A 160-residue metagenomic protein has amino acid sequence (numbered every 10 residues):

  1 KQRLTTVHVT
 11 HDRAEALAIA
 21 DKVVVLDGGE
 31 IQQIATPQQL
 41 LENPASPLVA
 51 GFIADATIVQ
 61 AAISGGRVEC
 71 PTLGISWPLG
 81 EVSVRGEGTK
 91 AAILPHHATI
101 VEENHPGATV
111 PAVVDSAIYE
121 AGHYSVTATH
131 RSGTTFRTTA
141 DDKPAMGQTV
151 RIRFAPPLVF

Functional and structural regions predicted by a protein language model:
R3-V9: Conserved H-loop
H11-D12, T36, P44-A45: Conserved H-loop
A16-A18, L41: A short, surface-exposed alpha-helical micro-motif characterized by mixed small hydrophobic and charged/polar residues
K22, I34: Short, glycine/charged-rich "phosphate-handling" switch motifs in NTP-dependent and phosphotransfer domains
G28-G29: Conserved ABC ATPase "signature" C-loop
Q38-E42, A50: Short acidic-hydrophobic catalytic motif
A56-I58, R67-F160: Non-catalytic connector elements of ABC transporters
